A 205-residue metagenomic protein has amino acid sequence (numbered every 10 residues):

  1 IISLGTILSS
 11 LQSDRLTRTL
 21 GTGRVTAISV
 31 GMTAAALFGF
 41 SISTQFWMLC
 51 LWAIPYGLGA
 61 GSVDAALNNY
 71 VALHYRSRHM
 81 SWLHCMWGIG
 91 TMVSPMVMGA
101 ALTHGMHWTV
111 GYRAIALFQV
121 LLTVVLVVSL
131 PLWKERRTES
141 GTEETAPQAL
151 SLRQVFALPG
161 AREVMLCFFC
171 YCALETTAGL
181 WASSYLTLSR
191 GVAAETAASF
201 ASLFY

Functional and structural regions predicted by a protein language model:
I2-L11, M92, Y205: Residue-level signature of mid-helix packing/kink "hotspots" within the transmembrane helices of 12-pass Major
I7-W47: Conserved MFS/SLC helix-loop-helix module at the cytosolic interface between two early adjacent transmembrane helices
A36-F40, Y56, L126: MFS-fold secondary transporters
Q45-A53, E163-V164: Short hydrophobic/alpha-helical segments at membrane-entry points of transmembrane helices in Major Facilitator
W52-G88: Cytoplasmic helix-loop-helix junction between adjacent transmembrane helices in 12-TM secondary transporters
V110-P131: Symmetry-related core transmembrane helices of the 12-TM Major Facilitator Superfamily/SLC fold
W133-M165: Juxtamembrane intracellular "pre-TM" segments in multi-pass secondary transporters
L158-L203: Extracytoplasmic gate region of multi-pass secondary transporters
